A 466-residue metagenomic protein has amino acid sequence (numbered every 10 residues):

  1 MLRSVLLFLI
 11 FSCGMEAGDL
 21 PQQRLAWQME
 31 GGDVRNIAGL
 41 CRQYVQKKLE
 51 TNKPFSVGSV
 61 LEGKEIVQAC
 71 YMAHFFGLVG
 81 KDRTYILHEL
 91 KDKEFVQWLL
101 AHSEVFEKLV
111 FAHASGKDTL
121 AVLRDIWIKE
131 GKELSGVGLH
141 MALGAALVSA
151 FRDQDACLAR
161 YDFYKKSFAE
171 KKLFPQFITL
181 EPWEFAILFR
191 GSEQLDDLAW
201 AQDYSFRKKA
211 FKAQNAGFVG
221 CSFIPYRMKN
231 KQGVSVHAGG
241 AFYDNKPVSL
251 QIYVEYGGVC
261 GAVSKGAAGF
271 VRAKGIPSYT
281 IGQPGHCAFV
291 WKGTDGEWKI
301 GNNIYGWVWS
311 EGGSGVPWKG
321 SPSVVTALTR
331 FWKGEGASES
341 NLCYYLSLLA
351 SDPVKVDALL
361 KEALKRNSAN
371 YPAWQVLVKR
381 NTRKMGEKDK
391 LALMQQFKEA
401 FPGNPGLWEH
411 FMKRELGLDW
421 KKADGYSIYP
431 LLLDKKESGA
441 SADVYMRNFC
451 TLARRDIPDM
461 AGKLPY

Functional and structural regions predicted by a protein language model:
S4-S12: Sec-dependent N-terminal signal peptides
F11-D19: Bacterial Sec-dependent signal peptides at the C-terminal "C-region" and cleavage site
G18-G58: Intrinsically disordered, low-structural-confidence terminal and linker regions
I66-Y253: Secondary-structure boundary elements
D244-Y256, G261-S338: Hydrophobic/aromatic-rich core segments of domains that either
D295-G296, G301-N381, K390-F397: Eukaryotic, compositionally biased intrinsically disordered regions
A350, L359-Y466: Extended amphipathic alpha-helical coiled-coil/heptad-repeat regions
